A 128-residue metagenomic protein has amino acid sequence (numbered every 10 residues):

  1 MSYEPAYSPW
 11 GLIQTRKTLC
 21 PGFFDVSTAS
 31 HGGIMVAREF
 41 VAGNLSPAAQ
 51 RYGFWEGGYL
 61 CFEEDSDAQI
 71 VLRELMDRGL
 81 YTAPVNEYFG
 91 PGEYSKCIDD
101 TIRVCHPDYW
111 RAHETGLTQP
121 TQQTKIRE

Functional and structural regions predicted by a protein language model:
M1-T28: Eukaryotic non-globular interaction segments with acidic/serine-rich, low-complexity composition and alpha-helical
P9, C20, S30-H31, R51 (+3 more regions): Intrinsically disordered, low-complexity segments enriched in small/polar residues
F24, I34, E63-E64: Amphipathic, interaction-prone secondary-structure segments
T28-E56: A short, structured beta-strand/loop element
C61-Q122: Short, compact, well-ordered microdomains
I126-E128: Non-Sec secretion/translocation targeting segments of pathogen effectors
